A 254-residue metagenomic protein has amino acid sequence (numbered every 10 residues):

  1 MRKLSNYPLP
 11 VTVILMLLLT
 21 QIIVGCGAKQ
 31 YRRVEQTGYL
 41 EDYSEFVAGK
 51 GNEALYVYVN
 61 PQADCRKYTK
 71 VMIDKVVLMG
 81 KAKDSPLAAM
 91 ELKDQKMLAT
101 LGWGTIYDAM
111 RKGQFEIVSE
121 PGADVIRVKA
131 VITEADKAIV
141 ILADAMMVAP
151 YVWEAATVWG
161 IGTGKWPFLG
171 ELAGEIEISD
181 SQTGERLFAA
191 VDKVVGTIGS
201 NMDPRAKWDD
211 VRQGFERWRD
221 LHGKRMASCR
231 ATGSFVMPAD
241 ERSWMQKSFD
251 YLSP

Functional and structural regions predicted by a protein language model:
R2-V13: Bacterial N-terminal signal peptides that target proteins for export
L17-L18: Sec-dependent N-terminal signal peptides
I22-G25: C-terminal motif of bacterial Sec signal peptides marking the signal peptidase cleavage site
G27-V59, T163-P254: C-terminal/domain-edge helix-coil "capping" segments
V59, P86-L98, Q114-I117, G162-T163 (+1 more regions): Second-shell loop/turn segments in exported
D64-V131: N-terminal segment of the mature soluble domain
G80-S85, I139-I141, G196-S200: Short acidic/His/Gly/Ser-rich catalytic and metal-binding motifs that mark active-site loops of diverse hydrolases
G113-Q182, M202, S253-P254: Surface-exposed short loop/turn segments
